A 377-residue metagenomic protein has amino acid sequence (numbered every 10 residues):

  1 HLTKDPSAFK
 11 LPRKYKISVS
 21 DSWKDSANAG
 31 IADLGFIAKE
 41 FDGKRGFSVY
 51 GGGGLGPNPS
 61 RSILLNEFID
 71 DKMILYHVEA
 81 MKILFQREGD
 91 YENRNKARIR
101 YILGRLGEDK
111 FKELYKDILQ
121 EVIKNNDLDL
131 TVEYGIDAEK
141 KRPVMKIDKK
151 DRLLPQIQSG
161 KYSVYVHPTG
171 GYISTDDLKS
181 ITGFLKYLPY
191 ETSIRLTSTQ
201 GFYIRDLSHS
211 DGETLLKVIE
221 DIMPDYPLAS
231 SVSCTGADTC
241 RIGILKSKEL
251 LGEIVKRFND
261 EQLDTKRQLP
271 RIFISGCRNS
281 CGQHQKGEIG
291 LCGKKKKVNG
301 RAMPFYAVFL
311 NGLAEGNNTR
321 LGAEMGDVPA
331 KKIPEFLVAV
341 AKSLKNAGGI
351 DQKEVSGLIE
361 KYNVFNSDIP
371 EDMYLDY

Functional and structural regions predicted by a protein language model:
H1-K44, Y76, P168-R301: Small-residue-enriched alpha-helical segments and adjacent helix-cap loops that form tight helix-helix packing
P6-E113, G287-I350: Mobile "lid/hinge" segments at catalytic clefts and subdomain interfaces of large enzymes
S48-G51, I83-Q86, I147-R152, G183-E191: Short amphipathic beta-strand starts and helix->beta connectors
R61-L64, R152-Y172, V232: Short glycine-/aliphatic-rich beta-strand segments at the starts of folded cytosolic domains
Q86-L153, D206, S210-E213: Terminal amphipathic helices with adjacent charged low-complexity linkers/tails
R87-E92, L153-Q158, Y190-L196: Short, flexible, solvent-exposed loop/turn segments with mixed acidic/basic and small polar residues
A97-G107, S198-R205, G236-C240, E354-K361: Conserved short loop/turn motifs at secondary-structure junctions
K246, G357-Y377: Acidic, glycine-enriched catalytic cores built around paired aspartates
